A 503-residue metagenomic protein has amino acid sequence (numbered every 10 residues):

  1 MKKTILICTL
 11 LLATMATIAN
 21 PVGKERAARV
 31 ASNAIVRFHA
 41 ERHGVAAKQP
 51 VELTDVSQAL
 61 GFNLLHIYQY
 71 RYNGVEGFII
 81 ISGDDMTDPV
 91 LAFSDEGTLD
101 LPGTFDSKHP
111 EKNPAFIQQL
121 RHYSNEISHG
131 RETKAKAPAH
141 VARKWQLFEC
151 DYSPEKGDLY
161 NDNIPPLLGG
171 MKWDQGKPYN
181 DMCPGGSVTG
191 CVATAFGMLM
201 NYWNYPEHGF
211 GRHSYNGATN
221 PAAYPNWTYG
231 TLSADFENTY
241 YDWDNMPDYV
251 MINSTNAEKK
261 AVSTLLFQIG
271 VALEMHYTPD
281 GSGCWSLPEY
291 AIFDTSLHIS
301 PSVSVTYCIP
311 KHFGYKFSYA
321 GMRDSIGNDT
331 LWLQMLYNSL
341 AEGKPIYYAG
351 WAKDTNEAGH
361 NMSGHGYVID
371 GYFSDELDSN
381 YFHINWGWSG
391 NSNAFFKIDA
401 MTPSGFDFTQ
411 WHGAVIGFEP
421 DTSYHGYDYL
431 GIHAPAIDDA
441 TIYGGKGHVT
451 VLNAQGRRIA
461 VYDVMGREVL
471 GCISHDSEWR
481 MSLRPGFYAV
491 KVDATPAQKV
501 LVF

Functional and structural regions predicted by a protein language model:
M1-T4, F503: Positively charged n-region of N-terminal signal peptides that target proteins for export
T9-I18: Hydrophobic h-region of N-terminal signal peptides that target proteins for export in Gram-negative bacteria
V22-V56, L60-G61, I79, M86-M171 (+4 more regions): Cys-His-centered catalytic/binding microenvironment captured across papain-like cysteine peptidases and homologous
A46-Q49, T54-V75, Y307, F313-Y381 (+1 more regions): Active-site-adjacent substructure of cysteine-protease-like catalytic cores
V90-H298: Active-site-adjacent structural segments surrounding the nucleophilic cysteine of cysteine proteases and isopeptidases
D407-H448, L452-R457, D463: Residue-level detector of functionally pivotal "anchor" positions at catalytic/ligand-binding pockets or at interdomain
L430-A436, F487-F503: C-terminal tail/sorting-segment detector
E468-G486, T495: Glycine-centered tight-turn motifs at strand-turn-strand junctions
